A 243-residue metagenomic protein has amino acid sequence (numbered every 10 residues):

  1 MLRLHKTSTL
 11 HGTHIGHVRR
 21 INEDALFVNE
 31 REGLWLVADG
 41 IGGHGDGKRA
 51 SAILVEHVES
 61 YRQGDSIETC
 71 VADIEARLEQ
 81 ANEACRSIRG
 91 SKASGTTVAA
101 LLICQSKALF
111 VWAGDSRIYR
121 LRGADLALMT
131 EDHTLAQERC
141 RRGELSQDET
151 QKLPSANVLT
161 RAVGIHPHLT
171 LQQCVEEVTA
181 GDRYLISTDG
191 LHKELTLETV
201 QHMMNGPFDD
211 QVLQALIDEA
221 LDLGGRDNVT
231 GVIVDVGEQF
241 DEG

Functional and structural regions predicted by a protein language model:
M1-G243: PP2C/PPM-type serine/threonine phosphatase catalytic domain
